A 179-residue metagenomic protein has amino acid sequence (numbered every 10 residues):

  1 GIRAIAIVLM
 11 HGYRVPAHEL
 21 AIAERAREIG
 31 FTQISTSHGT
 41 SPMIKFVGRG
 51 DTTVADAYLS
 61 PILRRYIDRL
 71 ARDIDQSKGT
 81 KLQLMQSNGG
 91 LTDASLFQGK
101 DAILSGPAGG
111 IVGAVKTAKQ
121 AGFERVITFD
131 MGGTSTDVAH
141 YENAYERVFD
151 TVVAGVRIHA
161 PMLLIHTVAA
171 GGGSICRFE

Functional and structural regions predicted by a protein language model:
G1-E179: N-terminally biased helix-coil "hinge/interface" segments that flank
